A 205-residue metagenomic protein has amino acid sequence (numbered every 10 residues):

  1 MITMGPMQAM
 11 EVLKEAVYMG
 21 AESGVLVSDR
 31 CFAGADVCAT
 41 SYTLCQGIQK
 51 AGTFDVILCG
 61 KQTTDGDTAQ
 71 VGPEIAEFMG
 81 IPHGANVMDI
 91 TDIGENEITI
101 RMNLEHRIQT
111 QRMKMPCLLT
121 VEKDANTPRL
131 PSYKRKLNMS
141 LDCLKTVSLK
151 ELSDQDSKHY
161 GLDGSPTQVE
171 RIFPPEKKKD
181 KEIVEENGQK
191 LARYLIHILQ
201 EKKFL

Functional and structural regions predicted by a protein language model:
M1-L205: N-terminal glycine-rich FAD/FM-binding segment characteristic of electron-transfer flavoproteins
